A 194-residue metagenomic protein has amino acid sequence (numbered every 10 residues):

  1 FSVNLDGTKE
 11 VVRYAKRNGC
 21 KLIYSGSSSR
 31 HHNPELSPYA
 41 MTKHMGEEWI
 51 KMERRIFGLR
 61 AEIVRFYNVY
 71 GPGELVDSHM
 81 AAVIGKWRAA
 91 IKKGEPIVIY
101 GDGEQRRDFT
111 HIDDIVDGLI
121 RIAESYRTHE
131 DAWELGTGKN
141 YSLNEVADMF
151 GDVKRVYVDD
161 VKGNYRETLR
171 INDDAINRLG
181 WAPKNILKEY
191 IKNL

Functional and structural regions predicted by a protein language model:
S2, D6-A40, E62: Conserved Rossmann-fold NAD(P)-dependent oxidoreductase catalytic core, especially the SDR/UDP-sugar
G7-E10, K21, M45-G46, H111-D114: Conserved cofactor-binding/catalytic machinery of classical short-chain dehydrogenase/reductase
E10, Y14-R17, W49-E53, E145 (+1 more regions): Alpha-helical structural signal in soluble globular domains
A15-I23, G58-R60, P96, D102 (+1 more regions): Active-site loop of short-chain dehydrogenase/reductase
K21-G26, E62-N68, D108, E134: Structural signature of the Rossmann-like NAD(P)-dependent dehydrogenase/reductase core
P38-A40, H44, E48-R106, I112-R121 (+1 more regions): NAD(P)-dependent short-chain dehydrogenase/reductase
I91-L194: C-terminal substrate-binding subdomain of Rossmann-fold SDR/epimerase-dehydratase oxidoreductases
